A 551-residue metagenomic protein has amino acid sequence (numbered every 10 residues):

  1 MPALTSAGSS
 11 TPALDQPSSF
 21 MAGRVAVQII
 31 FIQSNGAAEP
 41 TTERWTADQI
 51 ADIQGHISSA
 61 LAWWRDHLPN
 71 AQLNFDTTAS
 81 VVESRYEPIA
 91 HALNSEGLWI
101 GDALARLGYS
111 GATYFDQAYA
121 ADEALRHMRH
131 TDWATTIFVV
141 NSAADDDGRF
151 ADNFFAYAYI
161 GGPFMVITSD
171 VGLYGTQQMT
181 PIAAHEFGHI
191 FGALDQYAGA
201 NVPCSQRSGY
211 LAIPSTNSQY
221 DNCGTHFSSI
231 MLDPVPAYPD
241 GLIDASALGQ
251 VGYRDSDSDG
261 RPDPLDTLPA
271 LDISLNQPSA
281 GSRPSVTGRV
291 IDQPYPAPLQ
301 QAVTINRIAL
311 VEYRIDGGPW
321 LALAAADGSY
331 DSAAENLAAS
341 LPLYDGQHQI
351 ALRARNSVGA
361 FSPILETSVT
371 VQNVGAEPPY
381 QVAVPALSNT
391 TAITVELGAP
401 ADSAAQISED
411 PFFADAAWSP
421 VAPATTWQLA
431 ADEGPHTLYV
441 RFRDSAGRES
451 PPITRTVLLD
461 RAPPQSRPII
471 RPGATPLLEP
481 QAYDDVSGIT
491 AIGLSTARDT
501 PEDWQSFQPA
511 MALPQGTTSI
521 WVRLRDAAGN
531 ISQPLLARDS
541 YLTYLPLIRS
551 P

Functional and structural regions predicted by a protein language model:
M1-T131, A144-D146, D170-Y174, Q178: Propeptide-to-catalytic entry region of secreted or membrane-anchored zinc metalloproteases
P12-F20, V25-I29, Y220-R261: Catalytic domains of carbohydrate-active enzymes that cleave complex glycans
G23-Q28, T131-T136, G161-F164, L194 (+1 more regions): Loop/turn elements at helix/coil->beta-strand transitions in domains of secreted/extracellular proteins
D48, D52-G55, S59, I182-E186 (+2 more regions): Extracytoplasmic/secreted proteins, especially bacterial periplasmic and envelope-associated proteins
I57-L68, F187, F191-D195, V235 (+1 more regions): Sec/Tat-exported extracytoplasmic proteins
D102, R254-I548: Low-complexity, disordered linker/stalk regions enriched in Pro/Thr/Ser/Gly
A143-P163: Catalytic zinc-binding patch centered on the HExxH motif and its immediate surroundings that defines zinc-dependent
I160-I243: The catalytic-center signature of Zn2+-dependent metalloproteases
